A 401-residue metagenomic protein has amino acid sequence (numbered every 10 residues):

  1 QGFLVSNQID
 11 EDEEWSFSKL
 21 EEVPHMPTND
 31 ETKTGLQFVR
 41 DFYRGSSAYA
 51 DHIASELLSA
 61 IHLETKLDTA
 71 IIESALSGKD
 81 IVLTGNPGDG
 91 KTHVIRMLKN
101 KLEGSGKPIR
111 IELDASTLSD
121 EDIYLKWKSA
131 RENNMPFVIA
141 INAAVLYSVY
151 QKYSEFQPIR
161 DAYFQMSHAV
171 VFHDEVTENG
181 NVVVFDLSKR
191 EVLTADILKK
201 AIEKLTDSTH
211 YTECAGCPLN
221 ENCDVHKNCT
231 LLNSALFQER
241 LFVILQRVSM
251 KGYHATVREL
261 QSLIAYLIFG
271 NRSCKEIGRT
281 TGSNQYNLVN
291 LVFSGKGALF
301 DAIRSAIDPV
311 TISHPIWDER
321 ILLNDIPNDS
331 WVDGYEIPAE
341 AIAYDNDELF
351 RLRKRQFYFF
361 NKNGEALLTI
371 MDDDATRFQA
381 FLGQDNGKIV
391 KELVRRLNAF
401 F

Functional and structural regions predicted by a protein language model:
Q1-E22: Long, basic/Gly/Ser/Thr-rich N-terminal segments that mediate initial subcellular attachment or targeting
Y43-I72: N-terminal pre-Walker A segment at the start of P-loop NTPase domains
L76-V94: Walker A/P-loop nucleotide-binding motif
D89, T117, A143-Y147, S188-L193: Conserved nucleotide-binding/hydrolysis micro-motifs of P-loop NTPases
H93-S105, N398: P-loop NTPase Walker A phosphate-binding motif
G104-E155: Conserved nucleotide-sensing/catalytic segment adjacent to the nucleotide-binding pocket in NTP-handling enzymes
M166-L219: Conserved small helical "lid"/interfacial subdomain of P-loop NTPases
T209-F401: Extended alpha-helical coiled-coil/bundle linker/stalk regions that scaffold oligomerization and domain organization
